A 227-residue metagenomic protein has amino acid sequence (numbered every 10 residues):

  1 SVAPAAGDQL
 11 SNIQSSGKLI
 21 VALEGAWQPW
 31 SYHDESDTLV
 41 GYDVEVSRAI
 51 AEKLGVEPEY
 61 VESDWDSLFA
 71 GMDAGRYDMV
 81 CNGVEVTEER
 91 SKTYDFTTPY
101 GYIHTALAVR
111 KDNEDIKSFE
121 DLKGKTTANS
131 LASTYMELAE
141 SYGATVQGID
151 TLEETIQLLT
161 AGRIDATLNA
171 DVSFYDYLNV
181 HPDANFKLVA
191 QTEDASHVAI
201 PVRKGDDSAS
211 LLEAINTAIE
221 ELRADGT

Functional and structural regions predicted by a protein language model:
P4-A5, T134-D150, F186-A190, S210 (+1 more regions): Ligand-binding clefts/hinges and TM-proximal coupling segments of bilobed small-molecule sensing domains
P4-G83: Extracytoplasmic small-molecule ligand-binding "clamshell" domains of the periplasmic binding protein/Venus flytrap
L19-I20, G55-E57, D73-N82, K125-T126 (+2 more regions): Alpha-to-beta junction loops
V44-K53, N113, S133, H197-T227: Extended ligand-binding regions for polar small-molecule ligands
Y60-A70, E114, L131-S133, Q147-A161 (+1 more regions): Short helix-initiation/N-cap motifs at beta->coil->alpha
S67, V84-T93, L138-S141, D165-A195: A ligand-binding cleft/hinge motif common to bilobed small-molecule-binding domains
Y102-V109, Y175-I219: Periplasmic-binding protein-like
R110-T126: Flexible hinge/capping segments at coil-to-helix
